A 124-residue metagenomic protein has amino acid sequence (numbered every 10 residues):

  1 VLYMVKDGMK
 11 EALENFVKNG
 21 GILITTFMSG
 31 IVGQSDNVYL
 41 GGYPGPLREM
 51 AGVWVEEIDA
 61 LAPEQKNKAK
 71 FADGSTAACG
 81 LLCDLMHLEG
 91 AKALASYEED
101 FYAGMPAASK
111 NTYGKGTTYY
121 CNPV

Functional and structural regions predicted by a protein language model:
Y3-V124: A conserved amphipathic helix/loop scaffold that creates a polar/acidic microenvironment used either to coordinate
